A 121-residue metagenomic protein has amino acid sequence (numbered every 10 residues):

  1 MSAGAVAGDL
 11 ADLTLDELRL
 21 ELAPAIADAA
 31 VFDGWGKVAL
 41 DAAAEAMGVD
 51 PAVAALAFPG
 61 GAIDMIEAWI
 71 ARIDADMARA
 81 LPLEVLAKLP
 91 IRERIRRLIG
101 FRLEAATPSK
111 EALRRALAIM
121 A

Functional and structural regions predicted by a protein language model:
M1-A3: N-terminal mitochondrial targeting presequence
V6-A42, A46-P51, G60-E67: Short, amphipathic alpha-helix enriched in basic
D16, A80-I119: Hydrophobic alpha-helical connector segments
L22, A39, M65, W69 (+3 more regions): Residue-level detector of well-ordered alpha-helical segments, enriched for hydrophobic/aromatic packing positions
I70-D76: Short, basic, alpha-helical segments at the C-terminal edge of helix-turn-helix-like DNA-binding modules
